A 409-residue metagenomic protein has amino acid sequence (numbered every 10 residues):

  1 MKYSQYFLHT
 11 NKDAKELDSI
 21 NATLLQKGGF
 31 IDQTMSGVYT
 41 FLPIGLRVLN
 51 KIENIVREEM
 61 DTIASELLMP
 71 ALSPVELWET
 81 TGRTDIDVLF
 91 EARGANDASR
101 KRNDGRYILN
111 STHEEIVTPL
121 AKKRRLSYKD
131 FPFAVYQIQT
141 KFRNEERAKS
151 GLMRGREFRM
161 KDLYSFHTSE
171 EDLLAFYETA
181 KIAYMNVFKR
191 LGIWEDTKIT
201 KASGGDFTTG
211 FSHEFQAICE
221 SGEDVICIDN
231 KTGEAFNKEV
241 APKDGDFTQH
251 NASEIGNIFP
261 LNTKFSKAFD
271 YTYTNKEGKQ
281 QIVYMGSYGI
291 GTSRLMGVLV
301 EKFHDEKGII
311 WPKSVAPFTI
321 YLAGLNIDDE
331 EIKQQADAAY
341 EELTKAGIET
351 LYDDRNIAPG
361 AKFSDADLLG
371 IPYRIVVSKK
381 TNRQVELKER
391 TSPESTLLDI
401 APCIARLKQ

Functional and structural regions predicted by a protein language model:
M1-Q409: NTP/phosphate- and nucleic-acid-binding module
